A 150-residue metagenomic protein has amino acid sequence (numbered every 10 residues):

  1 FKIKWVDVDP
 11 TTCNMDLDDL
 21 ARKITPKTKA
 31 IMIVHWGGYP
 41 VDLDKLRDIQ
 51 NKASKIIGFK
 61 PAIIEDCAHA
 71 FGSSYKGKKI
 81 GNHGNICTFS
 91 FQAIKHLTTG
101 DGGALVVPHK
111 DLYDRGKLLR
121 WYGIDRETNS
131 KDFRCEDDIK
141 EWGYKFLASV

Functional and structural regions predicted by a protein language model:
F1-C67, S74: PLP-dependent aminotransferase-like
P26, G81-N82: Structured loop/turn residues at beta-strand edges in well-structured enzyme cores
I56, I80-G81: Generic structural signal for beta-strand residues in well-ordered domains
A70-K76, H83-V150: Active-site region of PLP-dependent enzymes
